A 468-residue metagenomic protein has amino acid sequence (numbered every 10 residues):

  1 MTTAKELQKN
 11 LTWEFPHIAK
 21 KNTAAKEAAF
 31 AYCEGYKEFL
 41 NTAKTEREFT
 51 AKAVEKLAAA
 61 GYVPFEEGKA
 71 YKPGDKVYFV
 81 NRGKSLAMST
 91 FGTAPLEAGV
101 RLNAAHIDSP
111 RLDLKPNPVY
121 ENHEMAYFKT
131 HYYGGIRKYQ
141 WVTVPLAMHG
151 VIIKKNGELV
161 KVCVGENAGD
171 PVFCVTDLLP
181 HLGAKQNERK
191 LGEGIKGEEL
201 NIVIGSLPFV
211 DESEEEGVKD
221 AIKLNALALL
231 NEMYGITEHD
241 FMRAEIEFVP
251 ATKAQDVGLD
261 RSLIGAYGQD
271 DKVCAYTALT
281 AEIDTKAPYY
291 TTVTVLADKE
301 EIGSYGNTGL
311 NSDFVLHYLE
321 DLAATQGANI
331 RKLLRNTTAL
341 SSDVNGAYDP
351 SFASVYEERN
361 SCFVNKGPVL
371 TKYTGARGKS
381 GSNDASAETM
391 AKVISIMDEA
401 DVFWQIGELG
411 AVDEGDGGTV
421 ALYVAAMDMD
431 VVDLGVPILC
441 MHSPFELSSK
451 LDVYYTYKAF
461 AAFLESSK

Functional and structural regions predicted by a protein language model:
M1-K468: N-terminal hydrophobic/helix-forming segments and targeting peptides
